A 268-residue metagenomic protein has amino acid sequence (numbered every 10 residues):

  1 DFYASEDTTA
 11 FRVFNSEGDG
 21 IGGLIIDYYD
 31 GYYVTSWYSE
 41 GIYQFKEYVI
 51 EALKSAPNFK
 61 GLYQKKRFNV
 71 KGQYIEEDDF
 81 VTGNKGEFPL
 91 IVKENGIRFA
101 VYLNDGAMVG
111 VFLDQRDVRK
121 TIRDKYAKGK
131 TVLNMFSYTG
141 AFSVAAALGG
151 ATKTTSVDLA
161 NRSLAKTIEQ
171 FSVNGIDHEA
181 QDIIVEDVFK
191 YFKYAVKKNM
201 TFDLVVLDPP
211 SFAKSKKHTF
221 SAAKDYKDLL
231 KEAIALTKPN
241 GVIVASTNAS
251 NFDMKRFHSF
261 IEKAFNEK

Functional and structural regions predicted by a protein language model:
F14-D27, Y43-F112, K120: Non-catalytic substrate-recognition/targeting regions of SAM-dependent transferases
A52, H218, K227-K268: C-terminal substrate-binding/active-site "lid" region of AdoMet-derived donor-dependent transferases
Y126, G175, N199, L236-K238: A generic alpha-to-beta junction signature in SAM-dependent methyltransferases
K128-Y138: Conserved class I S-adenosyl-L-methionine
T139-A151: Conserved SAM-binding loop of SAM-dependent methyltransferases across substrates and taxa, primarily the Class I
K153-D158: Conserved SAM-binding motif I beta-strand of class I
R162-V206: S-adenosyl-L-methionine
V185, F202-E232: Mobile active-site "lid"/loop adjacent to the S-adenosyl-L-methionine
